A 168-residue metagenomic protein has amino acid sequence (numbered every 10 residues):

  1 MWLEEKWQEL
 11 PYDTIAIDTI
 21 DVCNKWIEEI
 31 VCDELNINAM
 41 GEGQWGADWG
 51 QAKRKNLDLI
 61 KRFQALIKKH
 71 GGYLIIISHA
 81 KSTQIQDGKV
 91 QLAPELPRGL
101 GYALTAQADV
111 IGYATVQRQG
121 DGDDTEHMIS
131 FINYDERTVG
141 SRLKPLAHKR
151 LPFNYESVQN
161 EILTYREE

Functional and structural regions predicted by a protein language model:
M1-T14, K149-E168: Basic, amphipathic N-terminal segments that precede the first structured/catalytic domain
L3, F63-I67, A108: Hydrophobic, Leu/Ile/Phe/Ala-enriched alpha-helical segments that form helix-helix packing faces
E9, K55-A65, I111-D121, F153-E161: Noncatalytic linker/hinge segments flanking ATPase motor cores
P11-Y12, A47-G50, T125-M128: Glycine-rich, flexible loop segments associated with nucleotide phosphate handling
I20-A103: P-loop NTPase motor core
L74-P152: Phosphate-binding/switch region of NTP-binding enzymes
